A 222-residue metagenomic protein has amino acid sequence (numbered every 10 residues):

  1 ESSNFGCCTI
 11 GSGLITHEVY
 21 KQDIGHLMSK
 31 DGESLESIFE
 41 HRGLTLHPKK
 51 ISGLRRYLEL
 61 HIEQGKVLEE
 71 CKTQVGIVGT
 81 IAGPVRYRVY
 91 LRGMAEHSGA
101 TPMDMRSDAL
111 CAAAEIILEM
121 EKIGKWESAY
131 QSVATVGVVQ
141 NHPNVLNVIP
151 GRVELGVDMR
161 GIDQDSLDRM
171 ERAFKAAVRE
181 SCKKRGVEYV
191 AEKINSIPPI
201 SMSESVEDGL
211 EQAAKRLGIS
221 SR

Functional and structural regions predicted by a protein language model:
E1-S3: Short, conserved secondary-structure transition motifs
G6-D165, N195: Midchain, well-structured core segments that form catalytic/ion-binding scaffolds
A112, A173, G209: Charged catalytic carboxylate motif
V148, S166-M170, R222: Extended hydrophobic-aromatic, low-complexity segments
R169-R179: Short amphipathic alpha-helices in soluble, non-transmembrane regions that often serve as interface/regulatory elements
K183-K193: Conserved short beta-strand edge segments in small beta-sheet-based binding/regulatory domains
E192-R222: An extended, acidic, His-containing surface patch that forms the Zn2+-binding/catalytic region of metallohydrolases
